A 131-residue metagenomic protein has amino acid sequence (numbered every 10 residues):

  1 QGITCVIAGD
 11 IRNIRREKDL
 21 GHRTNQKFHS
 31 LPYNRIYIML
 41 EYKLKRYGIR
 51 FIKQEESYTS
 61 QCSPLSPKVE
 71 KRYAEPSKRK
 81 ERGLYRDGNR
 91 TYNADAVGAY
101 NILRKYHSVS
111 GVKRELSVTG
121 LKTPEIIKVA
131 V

Functional and structural regions predicted by a protein language model:
Q1-G2, Y47: Structured helix-beta-strand junction loops
G2-N13, I52: Short glycine-rich phosphate-binding loop at a beta-alpha junction
I14-D19: Short acidic/His/Gly/Ser-rich catalytic and metal-binding motifs that mark active-site loops of diverse hydrolases
L20-N25: Short glycine/proline- and charge-enriched loop/turn segments that cap or connect secondary-structure elements
Q26-K27, N34-V131: Positively charged, low-complexity nucleic-acid-binding target-recognition regions
